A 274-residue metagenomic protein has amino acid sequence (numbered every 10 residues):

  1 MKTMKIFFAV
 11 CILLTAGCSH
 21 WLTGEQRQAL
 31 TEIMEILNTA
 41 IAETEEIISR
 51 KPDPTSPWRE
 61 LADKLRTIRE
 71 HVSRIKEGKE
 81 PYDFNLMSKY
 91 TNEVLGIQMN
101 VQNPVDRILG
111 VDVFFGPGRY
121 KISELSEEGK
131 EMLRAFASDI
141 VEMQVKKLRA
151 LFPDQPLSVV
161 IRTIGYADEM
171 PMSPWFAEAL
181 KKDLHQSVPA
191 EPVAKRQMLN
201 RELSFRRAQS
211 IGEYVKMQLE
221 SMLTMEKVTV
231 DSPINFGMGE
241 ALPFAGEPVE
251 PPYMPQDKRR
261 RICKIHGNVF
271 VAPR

Functional and structural regions predicted by a protein language model:
M1-R274: N-terminal targeting segments with Sec-dependent signals, encompassing both cleavable signal peptides and non-cleavable
